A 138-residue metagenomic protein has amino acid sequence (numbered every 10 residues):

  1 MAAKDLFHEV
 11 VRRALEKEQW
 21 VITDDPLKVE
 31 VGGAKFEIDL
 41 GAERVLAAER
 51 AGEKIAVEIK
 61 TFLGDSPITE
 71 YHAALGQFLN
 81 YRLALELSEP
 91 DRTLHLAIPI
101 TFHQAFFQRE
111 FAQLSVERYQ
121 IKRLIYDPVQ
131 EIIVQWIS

Functional and structural regions predicted by a protein language model:
A3-H8, R12: Nuclease catalytic cores
V21-A56, E70, V134: Active-site metal-binding core of divalent-cation-utilizing nuclease and nuclease-like domains
G41, K60, V129: Anionic group-transfer/hydrolysis microenvironments
I55, K60-N80, A84-L85: Mg2+/Mn2+-dependent nuclease catalytic core
L83-V116, Y126-P128: Nucleic-acid nuclease catalytic cores
R118-W136: Charged, structured surface patches that assemble and position nucleic-acid processing machinery
